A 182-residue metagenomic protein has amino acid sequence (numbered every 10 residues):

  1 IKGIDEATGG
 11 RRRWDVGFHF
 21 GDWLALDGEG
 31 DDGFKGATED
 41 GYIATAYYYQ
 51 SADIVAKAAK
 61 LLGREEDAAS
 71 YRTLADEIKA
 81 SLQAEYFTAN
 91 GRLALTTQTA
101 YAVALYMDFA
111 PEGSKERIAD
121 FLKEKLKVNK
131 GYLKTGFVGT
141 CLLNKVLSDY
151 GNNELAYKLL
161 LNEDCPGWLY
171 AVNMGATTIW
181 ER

Functional and structural regions predicted by a protein language model:
I1-R182: Active-site core of glycosidic bond-cleaving carbohydrate-active enzymes
